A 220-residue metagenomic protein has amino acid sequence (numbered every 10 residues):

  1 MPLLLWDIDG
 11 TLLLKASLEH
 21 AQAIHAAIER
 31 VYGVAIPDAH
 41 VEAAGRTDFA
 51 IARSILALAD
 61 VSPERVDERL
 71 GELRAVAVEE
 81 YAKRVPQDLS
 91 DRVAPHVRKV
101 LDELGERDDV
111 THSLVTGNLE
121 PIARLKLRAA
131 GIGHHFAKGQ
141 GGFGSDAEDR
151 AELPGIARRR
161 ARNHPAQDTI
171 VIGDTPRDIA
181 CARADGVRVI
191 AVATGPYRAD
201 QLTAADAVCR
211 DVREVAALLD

Functional and structural regions predicted by a protein language model:
M1-A44, A50-R53: Active-site neighborhood of HAD-like aspartate-dependent phosphohydrolases
M1-W6, A57-S62, D168, D220: Non-catalytic pre-domain segments flanking phosphatase-related domains
L5, A82-L114: Short, acidic loop-to-helix structural element flanking the phosphoryl-transfer center in phosphate-processing enzymes
A21-H25, F49, R53, R74 (+5 more regions): An amphipathic alpha-helix signature
A50-E64, A157-R160: Helix-loop "lid/cap" segments that line or gate small-molecule binding pockets
Q87, S113, N118-I170, P176-D185: Substrate-recognition "cap/lid" segment bordering the active-site pocket of phosphatases
G142, A207-E214: Short acidic-hydrophobic, aromatic-tinged amphipathic segments that line or gate anion-handling sites
V171-C209: Acidic, Mg2+-coordinating phosphoryl-transfer loop and its flanking beta/alpha structural elements, shared across
